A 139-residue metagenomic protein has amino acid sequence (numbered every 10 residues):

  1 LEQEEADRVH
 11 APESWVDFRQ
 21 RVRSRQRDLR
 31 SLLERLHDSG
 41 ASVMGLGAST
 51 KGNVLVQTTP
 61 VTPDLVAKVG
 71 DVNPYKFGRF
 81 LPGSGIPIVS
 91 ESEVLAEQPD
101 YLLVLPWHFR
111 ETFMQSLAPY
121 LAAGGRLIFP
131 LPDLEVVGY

Functional and structural regions predicted by a protein language model:
L1-Y139: Hydrophobic, well-ordered beta-alpha structural blocks that scaffold small-molecule cofactor pockets
